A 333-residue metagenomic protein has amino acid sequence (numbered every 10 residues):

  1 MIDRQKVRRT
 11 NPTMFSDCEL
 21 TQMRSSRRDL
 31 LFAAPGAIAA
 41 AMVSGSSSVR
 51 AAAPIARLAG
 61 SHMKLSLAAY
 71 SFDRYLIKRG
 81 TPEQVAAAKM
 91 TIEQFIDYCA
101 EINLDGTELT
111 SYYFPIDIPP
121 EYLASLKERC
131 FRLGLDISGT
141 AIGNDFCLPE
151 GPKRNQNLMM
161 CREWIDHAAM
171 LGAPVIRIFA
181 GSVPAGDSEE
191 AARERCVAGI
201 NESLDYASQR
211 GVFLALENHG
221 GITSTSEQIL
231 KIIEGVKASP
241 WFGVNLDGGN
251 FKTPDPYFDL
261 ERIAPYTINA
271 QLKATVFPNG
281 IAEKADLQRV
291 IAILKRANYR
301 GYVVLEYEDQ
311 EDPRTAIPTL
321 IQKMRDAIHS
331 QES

Functional and structural regions predicted by a protein language model:
F15-M170, A191, A198, G243 (+4 more regions): N-terminal pre-domain/capping segments
L58-A59, R132-L135, Y206-V212, G235-W241 (+2 more regions): Short helix-capping segments at alpha-helix termini
M63-A69, T107-L109, I137-I142, I176-I178 (+4 more regions): Hydrophobic faces of well-ordered beta-strands that scaffold small-molecule active sites in alpha/beta enzyme cores
L67, C99, C130, A168 (+5 more regions): Conserved, mostly hydrophobic/aromatic
Y98-L104, M170-L171, S203-V212, R296-Y299: A structural motif corresponding to the C-terminal end of an alpha-helix and its immediate exit/capping segment
G106-T107, V197-I293: Acidic/histidine-rich catalytic cores of soluble enzymes
P115-I116, D145-L148, V183-G186, G220-T223 (+3 more regions): Short, small-residue-enriched loops and turns at beta-alpha junctions that line or gate enzyme active sites
A168-S188, R210-H219: Active-site groove signature of glycoside hydrolases
